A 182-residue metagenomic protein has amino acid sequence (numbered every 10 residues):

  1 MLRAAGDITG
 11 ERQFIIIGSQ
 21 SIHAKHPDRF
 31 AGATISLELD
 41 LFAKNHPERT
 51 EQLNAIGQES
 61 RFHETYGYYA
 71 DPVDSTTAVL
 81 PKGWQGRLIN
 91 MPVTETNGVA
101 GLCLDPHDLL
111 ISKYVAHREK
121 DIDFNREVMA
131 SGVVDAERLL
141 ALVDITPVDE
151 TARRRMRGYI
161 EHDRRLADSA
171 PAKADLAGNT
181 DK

Functional and structural regions predicted by a protein language model:
M1-K182: Compositionally biased terminal segments of proteins
